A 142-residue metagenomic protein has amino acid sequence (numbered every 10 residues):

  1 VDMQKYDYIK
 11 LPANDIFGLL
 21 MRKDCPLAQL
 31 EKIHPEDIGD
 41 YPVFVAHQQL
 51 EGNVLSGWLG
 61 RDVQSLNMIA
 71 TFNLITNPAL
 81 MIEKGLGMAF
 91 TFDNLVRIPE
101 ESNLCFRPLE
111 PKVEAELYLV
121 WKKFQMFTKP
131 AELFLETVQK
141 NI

Functional and structural regions predicted by a protein language model:
D2-I16, L30, T76-F124: Beta-alpha-beta core module
Y8, L19-L20, V43, M68 (+3 more regions): Generic preference for hydrophobic
R22, V45-A46, T91-F92: Thr-Gly-centered strand-to-loop micro-motif
R22-P26, K123-Q125: Short loop segments at secondary-structure junctions
E36, V120-I142: Extended ligand-binding regions for polar small-molecule ligands
Y41-V63, F127-A131, L135: Secondary-structure junction motif
V45, Q64-L74: Short beta-strand-to-loop elements that line the ligand-binding cleft of bilobed periplasmic-binding protein-like
